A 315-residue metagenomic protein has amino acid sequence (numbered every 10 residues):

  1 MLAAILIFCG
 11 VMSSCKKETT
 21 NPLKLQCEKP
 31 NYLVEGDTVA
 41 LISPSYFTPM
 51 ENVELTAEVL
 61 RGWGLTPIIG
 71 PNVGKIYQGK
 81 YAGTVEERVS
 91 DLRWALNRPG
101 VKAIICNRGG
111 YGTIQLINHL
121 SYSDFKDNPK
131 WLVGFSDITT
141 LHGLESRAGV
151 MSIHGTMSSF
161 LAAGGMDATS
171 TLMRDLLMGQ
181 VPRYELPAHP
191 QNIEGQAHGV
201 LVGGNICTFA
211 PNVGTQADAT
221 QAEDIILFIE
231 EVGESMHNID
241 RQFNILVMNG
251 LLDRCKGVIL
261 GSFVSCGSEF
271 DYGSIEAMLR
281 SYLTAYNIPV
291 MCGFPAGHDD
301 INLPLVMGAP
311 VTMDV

Functional and structural regions predicted by a protein language model:
M1-K24: Bacterial Sec-dependent N-terminal signal peptides
N21-G100: ATP/NTP phosphate-donor binding region
F47-N52, V59, Q196-E234: Conserved beta-alpha junction segments in alpha/beta enzyme cores
Y122-L144, M151-M157, Y286-P289: Short, acidic/small-residue loops that bind anionic groups at enzyme active sites
I138-M178, F294-V315: Peripheral docking tails and interdomain loops at the edges of cofactor- or intermediate-handling domains
M151-G214: Conserved anion/nucleotide-ligand pocket segment
A217-F270, S274: Internal helical hairpin/lid segments
S265-V315: ATP/nucleoside-binding phosphotransfer catalytic cores, i.e., glycine-rich phosphate-binding loops
